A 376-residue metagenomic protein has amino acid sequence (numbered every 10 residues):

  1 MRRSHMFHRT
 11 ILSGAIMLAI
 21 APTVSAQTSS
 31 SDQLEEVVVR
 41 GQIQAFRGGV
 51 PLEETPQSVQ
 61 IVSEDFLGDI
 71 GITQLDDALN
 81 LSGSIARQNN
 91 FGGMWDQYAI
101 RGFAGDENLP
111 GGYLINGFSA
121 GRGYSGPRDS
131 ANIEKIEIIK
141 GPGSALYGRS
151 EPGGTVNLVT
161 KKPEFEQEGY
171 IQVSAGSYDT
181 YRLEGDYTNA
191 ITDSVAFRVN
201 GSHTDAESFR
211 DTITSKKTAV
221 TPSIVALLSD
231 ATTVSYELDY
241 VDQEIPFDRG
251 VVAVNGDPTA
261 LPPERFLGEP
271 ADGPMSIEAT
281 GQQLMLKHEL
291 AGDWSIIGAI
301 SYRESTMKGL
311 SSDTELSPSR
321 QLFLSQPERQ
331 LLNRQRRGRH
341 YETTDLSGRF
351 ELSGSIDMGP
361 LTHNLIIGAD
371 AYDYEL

Functional and structural regions predicted by a protein language model:
M1-S29: Cleavable N-terminal targeting peptides that direct proteins into the secretory/outer-membrane pathway or into
D32-E166: Acidic, small-polar-rich N-terminal luminal/periplasmic segments of exported/outer-membrane proteins
G92, G148, G176-D179, T212-K216 (+2 more regions): Short sequence motifs at beta-strands and strand-loop junctions characteristic of Gram-negative outer-membrane
L109, R122, A131-E134, A145-P222 (+2 more regions): Outer-membrane beta-barrel translocator/receptor signature
I171-A175, V199-H203, Y236-Y240, G298-E304 (+1 more regions): Transmembrane beta-barrel strands of outer-membrane/channel proteins
S194-F197, A231-V234, D293-I296, P360: Repeated loop/turn-to-beta-strand initiation elements of outer-membrane beta-barrel proteins
T204-S208, T221-E289, E304-T343: Acidic/polar loop-and-plug regions of large Gram-negative outer-membrane beta-barrel proteins
Q282-S305, R336-L376: Face-selective signature of the C-terminal outer-membrane beta-barrel domain
